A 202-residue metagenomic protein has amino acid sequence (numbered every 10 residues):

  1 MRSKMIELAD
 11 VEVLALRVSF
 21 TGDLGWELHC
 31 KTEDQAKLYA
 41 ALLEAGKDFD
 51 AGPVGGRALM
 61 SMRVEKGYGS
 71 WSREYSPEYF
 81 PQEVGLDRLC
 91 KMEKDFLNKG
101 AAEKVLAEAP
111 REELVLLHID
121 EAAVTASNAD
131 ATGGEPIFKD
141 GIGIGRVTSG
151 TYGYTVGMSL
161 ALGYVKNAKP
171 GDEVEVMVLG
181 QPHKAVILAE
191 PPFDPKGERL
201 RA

Functional and structural regions predicted by a protein language model:
M1-A202: Conserved, structured C-terminal
